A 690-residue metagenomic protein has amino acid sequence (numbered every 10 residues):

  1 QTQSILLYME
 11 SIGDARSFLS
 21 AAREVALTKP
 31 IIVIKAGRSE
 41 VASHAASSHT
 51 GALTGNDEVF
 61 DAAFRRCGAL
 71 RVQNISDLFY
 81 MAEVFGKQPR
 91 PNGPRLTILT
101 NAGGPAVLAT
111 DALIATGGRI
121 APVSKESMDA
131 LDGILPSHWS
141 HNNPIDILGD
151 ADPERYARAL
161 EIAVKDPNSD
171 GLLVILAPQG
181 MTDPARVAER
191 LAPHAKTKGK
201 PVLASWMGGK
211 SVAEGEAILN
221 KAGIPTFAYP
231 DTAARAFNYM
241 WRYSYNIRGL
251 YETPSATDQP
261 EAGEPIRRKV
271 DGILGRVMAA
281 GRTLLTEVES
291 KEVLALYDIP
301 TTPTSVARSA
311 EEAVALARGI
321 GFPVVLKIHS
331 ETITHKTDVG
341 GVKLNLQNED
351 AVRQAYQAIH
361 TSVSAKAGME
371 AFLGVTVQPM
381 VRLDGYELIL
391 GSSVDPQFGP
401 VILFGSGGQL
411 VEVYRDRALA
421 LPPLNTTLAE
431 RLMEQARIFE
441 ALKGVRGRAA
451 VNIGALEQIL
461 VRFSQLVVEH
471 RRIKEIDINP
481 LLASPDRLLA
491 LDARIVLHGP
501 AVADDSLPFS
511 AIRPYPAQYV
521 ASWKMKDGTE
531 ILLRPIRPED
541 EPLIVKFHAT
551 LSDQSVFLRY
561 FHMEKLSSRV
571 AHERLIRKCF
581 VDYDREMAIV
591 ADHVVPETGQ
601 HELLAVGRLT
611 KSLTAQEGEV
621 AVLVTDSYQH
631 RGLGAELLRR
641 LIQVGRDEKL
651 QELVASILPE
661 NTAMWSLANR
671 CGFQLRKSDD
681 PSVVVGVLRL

Functional and structural regions predicted by a protein language model:
Q1-D492: Catalytic-core regions of core metabolic enzymes, especially those transforming organic acids/acyl-group intermediates
A36, K125, I147, Y229 (+5 more regions): Active-site donor-binding loop signature of nucleotide-sugar glycosyltransferases
H498-L690: Long, contiguous binding/interaction regions
